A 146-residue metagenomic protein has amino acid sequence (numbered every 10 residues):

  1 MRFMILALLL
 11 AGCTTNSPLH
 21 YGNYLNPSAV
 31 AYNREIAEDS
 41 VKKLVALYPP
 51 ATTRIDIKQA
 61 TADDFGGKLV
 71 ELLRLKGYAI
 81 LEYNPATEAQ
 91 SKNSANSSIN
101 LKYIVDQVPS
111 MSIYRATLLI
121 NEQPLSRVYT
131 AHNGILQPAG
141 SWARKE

Functional and structural regions predicted by a protein language model:
M1-A7: Sec-dependent signal peptide recognition, specifically the positively charged N-region followed immediately by
A7-A31: Bacterial Sec signal peptide processing site at the extreme N-terminus
G22, A31-D64: Post-signal-peptide N-terminal segment of Sec-exported extracytoplasmic proteins
P50-E146: Intrinsically disordered, glycine/charged-rich N-terminal periplasmic/extracytoplasmic linker segments that lie
